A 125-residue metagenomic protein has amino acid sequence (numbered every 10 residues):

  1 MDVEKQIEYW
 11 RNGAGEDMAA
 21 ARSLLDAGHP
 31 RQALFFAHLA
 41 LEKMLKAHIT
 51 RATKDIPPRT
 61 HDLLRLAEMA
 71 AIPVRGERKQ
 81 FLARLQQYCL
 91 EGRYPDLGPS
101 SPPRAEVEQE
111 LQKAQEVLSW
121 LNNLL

Functional and structural regions predicted by a protein language model:
M1-L125: Terminal alpha-helical segments
